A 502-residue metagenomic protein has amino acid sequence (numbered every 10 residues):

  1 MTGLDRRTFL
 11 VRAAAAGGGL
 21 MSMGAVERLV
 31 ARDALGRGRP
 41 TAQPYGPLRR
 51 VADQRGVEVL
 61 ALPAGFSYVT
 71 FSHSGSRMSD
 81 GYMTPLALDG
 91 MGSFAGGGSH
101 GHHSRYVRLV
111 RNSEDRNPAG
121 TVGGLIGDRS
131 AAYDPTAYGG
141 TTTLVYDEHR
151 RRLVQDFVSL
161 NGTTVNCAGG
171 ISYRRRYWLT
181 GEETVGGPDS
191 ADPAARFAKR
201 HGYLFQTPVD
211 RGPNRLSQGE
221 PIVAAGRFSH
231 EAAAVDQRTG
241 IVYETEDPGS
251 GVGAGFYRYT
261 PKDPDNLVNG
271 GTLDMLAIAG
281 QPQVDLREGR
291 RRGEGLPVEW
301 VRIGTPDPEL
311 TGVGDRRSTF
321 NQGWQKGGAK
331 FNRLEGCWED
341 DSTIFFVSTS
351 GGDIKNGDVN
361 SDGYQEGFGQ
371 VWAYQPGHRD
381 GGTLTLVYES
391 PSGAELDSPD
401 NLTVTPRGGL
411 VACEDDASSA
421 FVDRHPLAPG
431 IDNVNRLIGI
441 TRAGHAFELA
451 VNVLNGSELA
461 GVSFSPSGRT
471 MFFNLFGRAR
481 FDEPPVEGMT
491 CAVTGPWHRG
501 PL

Functional and structural regions predicted by a protein language model:
M1-G17: N-terminal secretory signal peptides and thylakoid transit peptides that target proteins across membranes
G24-L62, Y68: C-terminal segment of N-terminal export signals and the immediately downstream linker at the start of the mature
G56-S74, G81-Y82, D147-L160, T207-A225 (+4 more regions): Blade-edge beta-strand/turn elements of extracellular beta-propeller and related beta-sheet repeat scaffolds
Y82-F94, S104, G162-R175, R227-T239 (+3 more regions): Beta-rich, blade/repeat-based domains predominating in secreted/periplasmic proteins but also intracellular
Y138-D147, A198-D210, F256-P261, G367-P376 (+2 more regions): Beta-propeller blade signature
P282-V284, E288-V387, E395-L396: Beta-propeller domains
S348-T349, G393-H445: Loop/turn-rich, solvent-exposed surfaces of beta-rich toroidal or solenoidal domains
S463-L502: Blade-level signature of beta-propeller repeat domains, shared across WD40, Kelch, NHL, RCC1 and BNR/Asp-box propellers
